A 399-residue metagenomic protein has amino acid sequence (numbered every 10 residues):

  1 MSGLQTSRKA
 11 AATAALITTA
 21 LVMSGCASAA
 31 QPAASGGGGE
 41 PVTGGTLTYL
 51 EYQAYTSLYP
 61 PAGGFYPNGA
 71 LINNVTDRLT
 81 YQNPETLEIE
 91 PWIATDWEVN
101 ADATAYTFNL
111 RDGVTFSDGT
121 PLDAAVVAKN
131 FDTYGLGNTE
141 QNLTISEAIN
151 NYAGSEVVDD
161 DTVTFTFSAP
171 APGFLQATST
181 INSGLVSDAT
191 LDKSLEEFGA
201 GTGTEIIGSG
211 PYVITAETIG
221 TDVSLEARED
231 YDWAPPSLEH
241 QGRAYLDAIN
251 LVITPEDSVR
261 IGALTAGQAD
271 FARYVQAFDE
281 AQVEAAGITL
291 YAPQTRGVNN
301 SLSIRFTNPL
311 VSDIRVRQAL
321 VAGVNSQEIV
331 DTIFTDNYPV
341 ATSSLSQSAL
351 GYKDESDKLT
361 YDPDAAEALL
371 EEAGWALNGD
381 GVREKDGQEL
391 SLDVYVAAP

Functional and structural regions predicted by a protein language model:
C26-G37: Bacterial lipoprotein signal-peptidase II cleavage site
T43-Q53, T95, A105-F108, D123 (+7 more regions): Short, well-ordered beta-strand elements
L50-A101, D132, I207: N-terminal lobe/hinge region of extracytoplasmic solute-binding protein
D96-E140, V158, T164, L310: Aromatic- and charge-enriched surface segment that lines or borders ligand/interaction sites
S146-D192, P211-T218: Surface-exposed binding/hinge segments that line and control ligand-binding clefts or catalytic entry sites
T180-R243, A248, P363-D364, A368: Gly/Pro-rich hinge or "lid" segments in bacterial periplasmic/extracellular proteins
A200-G203, Y231-Q282: Ligand-site clamp/hinge motif
S312-P399: Append "and occasionally in soluble cytosolic enzymes with long acidic Gly/Pro-rich linkers
